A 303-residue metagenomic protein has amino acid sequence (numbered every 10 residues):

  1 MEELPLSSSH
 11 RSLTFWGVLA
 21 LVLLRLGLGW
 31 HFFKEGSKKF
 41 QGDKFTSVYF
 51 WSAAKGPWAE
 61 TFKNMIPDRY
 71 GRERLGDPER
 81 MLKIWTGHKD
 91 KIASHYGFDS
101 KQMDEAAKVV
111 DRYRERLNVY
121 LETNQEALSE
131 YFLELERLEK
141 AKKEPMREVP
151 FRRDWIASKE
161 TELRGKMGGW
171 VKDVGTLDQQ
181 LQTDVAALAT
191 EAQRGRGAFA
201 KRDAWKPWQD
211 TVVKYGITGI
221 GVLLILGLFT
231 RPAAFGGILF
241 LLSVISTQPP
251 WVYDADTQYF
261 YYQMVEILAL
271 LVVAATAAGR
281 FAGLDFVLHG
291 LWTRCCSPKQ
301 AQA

Functional and structural regions predicted by a protein language model:
M1-G219, L226-A303: Extended, low-polarity transmembrane helix blocks
